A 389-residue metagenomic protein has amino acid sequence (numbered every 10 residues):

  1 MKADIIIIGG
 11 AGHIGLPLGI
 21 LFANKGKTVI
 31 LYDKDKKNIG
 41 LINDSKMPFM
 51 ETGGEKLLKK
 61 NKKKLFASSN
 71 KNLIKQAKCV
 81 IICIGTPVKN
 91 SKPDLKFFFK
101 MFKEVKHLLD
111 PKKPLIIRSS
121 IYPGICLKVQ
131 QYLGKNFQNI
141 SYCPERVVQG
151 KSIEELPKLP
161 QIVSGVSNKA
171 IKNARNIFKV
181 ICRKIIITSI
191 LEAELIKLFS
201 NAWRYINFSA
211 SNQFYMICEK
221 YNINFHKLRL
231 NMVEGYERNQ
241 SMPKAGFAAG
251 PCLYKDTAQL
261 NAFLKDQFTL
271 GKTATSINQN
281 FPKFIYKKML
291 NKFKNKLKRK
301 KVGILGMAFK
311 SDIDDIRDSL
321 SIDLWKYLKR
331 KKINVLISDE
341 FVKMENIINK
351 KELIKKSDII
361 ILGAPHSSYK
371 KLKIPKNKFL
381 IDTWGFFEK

Functional and structural regions predicted by a protein language model:
M1-K389: Structural/interface elements that position substrates and couple domains in central-metabolism enzymes
